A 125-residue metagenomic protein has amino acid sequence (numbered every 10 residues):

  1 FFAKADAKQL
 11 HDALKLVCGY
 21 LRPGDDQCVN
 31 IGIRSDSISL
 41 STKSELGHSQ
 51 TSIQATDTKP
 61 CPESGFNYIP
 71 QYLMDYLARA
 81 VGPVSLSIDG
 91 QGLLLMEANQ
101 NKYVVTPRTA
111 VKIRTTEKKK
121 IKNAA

Functional and structural regions predicted by a protein language model:
F1-A125: DNA polymerase processivity clamps
